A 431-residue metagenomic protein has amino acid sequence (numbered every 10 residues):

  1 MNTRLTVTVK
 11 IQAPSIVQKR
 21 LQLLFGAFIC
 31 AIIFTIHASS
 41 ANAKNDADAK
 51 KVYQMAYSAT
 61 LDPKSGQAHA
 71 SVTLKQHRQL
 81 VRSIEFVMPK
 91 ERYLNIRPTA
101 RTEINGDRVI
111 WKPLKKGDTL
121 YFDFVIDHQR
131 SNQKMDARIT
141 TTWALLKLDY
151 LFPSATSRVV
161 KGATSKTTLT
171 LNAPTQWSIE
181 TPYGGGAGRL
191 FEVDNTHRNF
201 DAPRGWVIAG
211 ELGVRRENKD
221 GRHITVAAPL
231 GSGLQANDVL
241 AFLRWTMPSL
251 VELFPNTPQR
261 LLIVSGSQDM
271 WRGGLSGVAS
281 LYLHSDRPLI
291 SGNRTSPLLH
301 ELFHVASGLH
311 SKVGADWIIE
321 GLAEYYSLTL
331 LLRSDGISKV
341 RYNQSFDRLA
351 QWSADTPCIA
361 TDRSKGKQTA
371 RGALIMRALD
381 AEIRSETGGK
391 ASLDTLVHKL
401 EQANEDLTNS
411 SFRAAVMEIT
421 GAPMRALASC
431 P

Functional and structural regions predicted by a protein language model:
M1-R20: N-terminal secretory signal peptides that target proteins for export/translocation
G26-I36: Bacterial N-terminal signal peptides
A38-A43: Boundary at the C-terminal end of the N-terminal hydrophobic targeting segment
K44-K75, A403-P431: Beta/coil-rich, acidic/histidine-enriched accessory regions frequently appended to metallopeptidases
K51, S58, P63-S65, S71-H77 (+2 more regions): Extended, low-hydrophobicity, Ser/Thr/Pro/Gly-biased non-transmembrane segments
R78-G106, T170-P182: Solvent-exposed beta-hairpin/edge-strand motifs
G213-A315: Juxtacatalytic substrate-recognition/specificity segment
G292, K312-T387, H398-N404: Acidic/His/Gly-enriched intrinsically disordered linker/tail segments that often contain short helix/coil "MoRF-like"
